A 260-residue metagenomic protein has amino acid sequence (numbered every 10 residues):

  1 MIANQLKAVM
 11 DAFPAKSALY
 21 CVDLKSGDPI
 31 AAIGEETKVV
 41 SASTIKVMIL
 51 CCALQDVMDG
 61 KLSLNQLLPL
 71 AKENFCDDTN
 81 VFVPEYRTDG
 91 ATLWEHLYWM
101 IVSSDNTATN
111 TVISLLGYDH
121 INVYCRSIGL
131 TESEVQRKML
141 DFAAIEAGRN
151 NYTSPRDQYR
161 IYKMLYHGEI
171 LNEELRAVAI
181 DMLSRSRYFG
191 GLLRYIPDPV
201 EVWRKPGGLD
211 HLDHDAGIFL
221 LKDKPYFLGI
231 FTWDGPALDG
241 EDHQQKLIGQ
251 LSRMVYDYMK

Functional and structural regions predicted by a protein language model:
M1-F13, P29-I30, L115, I161-G190 (+1 more regions): Structured C-terminal helix/loop/strand segments within mature extracytoplasmic catalytic/sensor domains
A15-K38: Short, conserved catalytic-motif segment at the N-terminal edge
K16, T111-Y162: Mid-domain, small-residue-enriched loop/turn segments at the edges of structured enzyme/sensor domains
G27, V40-L68, L228: Active-site SXXK
A32-V40, L97, A147-G148: A short glycine/serine-rich beta->alpha loop
D59-E85: Short, glycine/proline-biased beta-turn/loop segments that scaffold the active-site neighborhood
C76-N110: Conserved catalytic neighborhood of penicillin-recognizing serine enzymes
T107, D119-V123, T131-K138, G168-L175 (+1 more regions): Short, structured loop/turn "capping" segments at alpha-beta junctions
